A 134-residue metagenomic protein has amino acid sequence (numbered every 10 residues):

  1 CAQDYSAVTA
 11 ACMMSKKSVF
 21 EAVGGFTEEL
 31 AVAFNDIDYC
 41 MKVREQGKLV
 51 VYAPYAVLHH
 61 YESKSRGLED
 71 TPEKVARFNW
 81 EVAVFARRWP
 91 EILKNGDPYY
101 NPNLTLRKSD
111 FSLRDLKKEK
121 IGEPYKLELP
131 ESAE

Functional and structural regions predicted by a protein language model:
C1-T9, M14, V50, G67-E134: C-terminal, non-catalytic tails of nucleotide-sugar-dependent glycosyltransferases
A2-G24, E28-H59: A short, conserved alpha-helix in the catalytic core of glycosyltransferases
Y61-K64: Conserved active-site-proximal loop/helix segments of enzymes involved in bacterial cell-wall and related
